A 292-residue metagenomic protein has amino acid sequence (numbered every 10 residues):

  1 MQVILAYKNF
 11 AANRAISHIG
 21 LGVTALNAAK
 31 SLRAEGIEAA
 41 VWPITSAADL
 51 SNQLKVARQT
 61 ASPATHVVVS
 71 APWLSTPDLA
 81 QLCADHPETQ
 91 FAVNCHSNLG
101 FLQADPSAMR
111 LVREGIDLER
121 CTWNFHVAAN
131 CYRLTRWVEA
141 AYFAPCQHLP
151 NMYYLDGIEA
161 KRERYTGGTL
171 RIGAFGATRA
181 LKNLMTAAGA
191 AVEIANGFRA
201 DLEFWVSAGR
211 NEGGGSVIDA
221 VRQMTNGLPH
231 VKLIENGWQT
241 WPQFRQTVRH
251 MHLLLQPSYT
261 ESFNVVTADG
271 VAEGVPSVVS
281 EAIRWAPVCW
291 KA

Functional and structural regions predicted by a protein language model:
M1-L74: N-terminal pre-catalytic "stem/leader" segment of glycosyltransferase-like enzymes
H66-V68, C83-L102, A128: Active-site proximal beta-strand in glycosyltransferases
S107-H148, Y153-L155: A short, active-site helix/loop in glycosyltransferases that binds the activated sugar's phosphate group
E163-K182, A188-E193, F204-W205: Conserved donor-binding/catalytic core segment of Leloir-type glycosyltransferases
D201-D219, G237: Glycosyltransferase donor-sugar binding loop
I218-W238: Nucleotide-activated donor-binding/catalytic signature segment of Leloir-type glycosyltransferases, i.e., the conserved
R245-M251: Short alpha-helical donor nucleotide-sugar binding micro-motif in glycosyltransferases
Y259: Aromatic "clamp/platform" in nucleotide-sugar-dependent glycosyltransferases that forms part of the donor/acceptor
